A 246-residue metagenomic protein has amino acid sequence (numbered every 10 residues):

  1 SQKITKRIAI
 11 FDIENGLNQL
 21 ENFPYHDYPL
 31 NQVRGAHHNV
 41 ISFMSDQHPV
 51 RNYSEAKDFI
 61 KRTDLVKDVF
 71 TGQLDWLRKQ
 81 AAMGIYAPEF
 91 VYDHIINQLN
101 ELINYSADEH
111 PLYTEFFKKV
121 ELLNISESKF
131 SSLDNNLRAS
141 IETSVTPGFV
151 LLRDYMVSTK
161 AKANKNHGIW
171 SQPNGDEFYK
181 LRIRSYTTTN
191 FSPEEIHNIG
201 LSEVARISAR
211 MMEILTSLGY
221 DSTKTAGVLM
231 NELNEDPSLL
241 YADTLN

Functional and structural regions predicted by a protein language model:
S1-N246: N-terminal maturation segment of proteins
